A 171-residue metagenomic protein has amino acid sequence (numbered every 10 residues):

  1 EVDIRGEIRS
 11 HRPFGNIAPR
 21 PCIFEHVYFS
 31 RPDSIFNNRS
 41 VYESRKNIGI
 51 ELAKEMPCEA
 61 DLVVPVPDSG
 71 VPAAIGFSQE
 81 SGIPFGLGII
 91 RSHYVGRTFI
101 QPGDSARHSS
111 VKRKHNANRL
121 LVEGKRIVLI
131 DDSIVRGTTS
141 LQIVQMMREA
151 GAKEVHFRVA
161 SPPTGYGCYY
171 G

Functional and structural regions predicted by a protein language model:
E1-G171: PRPP-associated nucleotide enzymes
